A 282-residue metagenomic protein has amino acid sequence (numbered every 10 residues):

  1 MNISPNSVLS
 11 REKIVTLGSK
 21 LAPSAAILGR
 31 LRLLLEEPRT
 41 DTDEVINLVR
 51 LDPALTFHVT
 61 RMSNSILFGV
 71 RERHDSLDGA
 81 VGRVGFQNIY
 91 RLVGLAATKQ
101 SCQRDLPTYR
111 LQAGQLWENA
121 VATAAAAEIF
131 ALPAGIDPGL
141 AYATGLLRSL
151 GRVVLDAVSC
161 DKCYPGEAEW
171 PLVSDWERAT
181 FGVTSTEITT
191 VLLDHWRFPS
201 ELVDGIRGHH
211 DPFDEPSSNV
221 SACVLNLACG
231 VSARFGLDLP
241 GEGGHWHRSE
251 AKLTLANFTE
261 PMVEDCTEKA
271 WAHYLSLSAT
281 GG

Functional and structural regions predicted by a protein language model:
M1-E167, P171-H247: Conserved alpha-helical "signature site" that marks functionally important helical segments or helix/loop junctions
M1-K13, E250-G282: Terminal helices and disordered tails flanking the catalytic cores of nucleotide-processing hydrolases
